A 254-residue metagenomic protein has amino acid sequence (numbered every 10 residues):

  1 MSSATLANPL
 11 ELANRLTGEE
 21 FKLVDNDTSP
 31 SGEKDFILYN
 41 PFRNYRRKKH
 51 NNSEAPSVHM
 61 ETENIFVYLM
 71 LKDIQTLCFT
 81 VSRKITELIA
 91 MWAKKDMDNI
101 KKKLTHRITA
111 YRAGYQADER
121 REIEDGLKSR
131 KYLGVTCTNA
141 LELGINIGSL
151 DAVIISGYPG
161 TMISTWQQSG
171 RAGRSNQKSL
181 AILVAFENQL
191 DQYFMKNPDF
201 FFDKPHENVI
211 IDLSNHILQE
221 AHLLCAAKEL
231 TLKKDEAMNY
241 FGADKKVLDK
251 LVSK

Functional and structural regions predicted by a protein language model:
M1-K254: Helicase motor core with emphasis on the C-terminal RecA-like subdomain
